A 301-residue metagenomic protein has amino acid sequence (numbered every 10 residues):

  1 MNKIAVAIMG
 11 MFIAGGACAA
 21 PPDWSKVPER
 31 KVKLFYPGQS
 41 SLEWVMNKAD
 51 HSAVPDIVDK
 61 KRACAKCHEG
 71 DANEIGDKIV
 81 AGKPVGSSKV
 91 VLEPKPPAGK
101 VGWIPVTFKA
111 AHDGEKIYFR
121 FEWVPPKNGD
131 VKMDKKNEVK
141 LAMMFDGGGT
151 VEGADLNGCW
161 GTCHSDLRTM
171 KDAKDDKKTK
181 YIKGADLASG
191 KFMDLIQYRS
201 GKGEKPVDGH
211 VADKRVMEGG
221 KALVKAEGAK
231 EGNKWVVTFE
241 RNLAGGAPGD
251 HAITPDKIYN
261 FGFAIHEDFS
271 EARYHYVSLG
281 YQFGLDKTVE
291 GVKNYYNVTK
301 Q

Functional and structural regions predicted by a protein language model:
N2-A7: Sec-dependent signal peptide recognition, specifically the positively charged N-region followed immediately by
A14-G16: N-terminal signal peptide c-region/cleavage motif recognized by signal peptidases
A20-H51, K61, A65, N73-D77 (+3 more regions): Acidic/polar low-complexity flexible segments
N73-L92: Short cysteine/histidine-rich metal-coordination sites, predominantly Zn2+-binding motifs
K116-P125, W235-R241: Short, well-ordered beta-strand segments enriched in hydrophobic/aromatic residues
P125-V131, A247-P248: Short amphipathic, basic-aromatic surface patches that mediate peripheral association with negatively charged
D176-A229: Short helix-loop boundary/capping segments
A226-N233, D250-P255: Exposed beta-sheet edge/beta-hairpin loop segments within beta-rich domains
